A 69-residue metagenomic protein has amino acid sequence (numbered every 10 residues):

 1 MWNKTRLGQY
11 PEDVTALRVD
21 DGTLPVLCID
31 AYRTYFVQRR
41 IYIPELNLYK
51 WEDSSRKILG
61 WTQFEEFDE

Functional and structural regions predicted by a protein language model:
M1, F64-E69: Short intrinsically disordered terminal tails
M1-D20: Surface-exposed ligand/attachment interfaces on beta-rich extracellular proteins
L7, R56-K57: Serine/proline-rich low-complexity intrinsically disordered segments, especially terminal tails, linkers
V19-R56, T62: Acidic, low-complexity, intrinsically disordered interaction modules
